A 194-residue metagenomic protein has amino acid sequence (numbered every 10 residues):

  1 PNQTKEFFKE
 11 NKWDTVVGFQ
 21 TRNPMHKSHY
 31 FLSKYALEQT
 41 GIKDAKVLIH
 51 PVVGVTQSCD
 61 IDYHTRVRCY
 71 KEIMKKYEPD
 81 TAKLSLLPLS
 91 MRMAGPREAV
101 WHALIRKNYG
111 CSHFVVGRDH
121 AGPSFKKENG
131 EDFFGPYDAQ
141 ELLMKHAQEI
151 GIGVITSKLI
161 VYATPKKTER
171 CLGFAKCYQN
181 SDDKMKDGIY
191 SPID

Functional and structural regions predicted by a protein language model:
P1-P24, S28-D194: Active-site cores that bind ATP or allylic diphosphates and position pyrophosphate for catalysis
